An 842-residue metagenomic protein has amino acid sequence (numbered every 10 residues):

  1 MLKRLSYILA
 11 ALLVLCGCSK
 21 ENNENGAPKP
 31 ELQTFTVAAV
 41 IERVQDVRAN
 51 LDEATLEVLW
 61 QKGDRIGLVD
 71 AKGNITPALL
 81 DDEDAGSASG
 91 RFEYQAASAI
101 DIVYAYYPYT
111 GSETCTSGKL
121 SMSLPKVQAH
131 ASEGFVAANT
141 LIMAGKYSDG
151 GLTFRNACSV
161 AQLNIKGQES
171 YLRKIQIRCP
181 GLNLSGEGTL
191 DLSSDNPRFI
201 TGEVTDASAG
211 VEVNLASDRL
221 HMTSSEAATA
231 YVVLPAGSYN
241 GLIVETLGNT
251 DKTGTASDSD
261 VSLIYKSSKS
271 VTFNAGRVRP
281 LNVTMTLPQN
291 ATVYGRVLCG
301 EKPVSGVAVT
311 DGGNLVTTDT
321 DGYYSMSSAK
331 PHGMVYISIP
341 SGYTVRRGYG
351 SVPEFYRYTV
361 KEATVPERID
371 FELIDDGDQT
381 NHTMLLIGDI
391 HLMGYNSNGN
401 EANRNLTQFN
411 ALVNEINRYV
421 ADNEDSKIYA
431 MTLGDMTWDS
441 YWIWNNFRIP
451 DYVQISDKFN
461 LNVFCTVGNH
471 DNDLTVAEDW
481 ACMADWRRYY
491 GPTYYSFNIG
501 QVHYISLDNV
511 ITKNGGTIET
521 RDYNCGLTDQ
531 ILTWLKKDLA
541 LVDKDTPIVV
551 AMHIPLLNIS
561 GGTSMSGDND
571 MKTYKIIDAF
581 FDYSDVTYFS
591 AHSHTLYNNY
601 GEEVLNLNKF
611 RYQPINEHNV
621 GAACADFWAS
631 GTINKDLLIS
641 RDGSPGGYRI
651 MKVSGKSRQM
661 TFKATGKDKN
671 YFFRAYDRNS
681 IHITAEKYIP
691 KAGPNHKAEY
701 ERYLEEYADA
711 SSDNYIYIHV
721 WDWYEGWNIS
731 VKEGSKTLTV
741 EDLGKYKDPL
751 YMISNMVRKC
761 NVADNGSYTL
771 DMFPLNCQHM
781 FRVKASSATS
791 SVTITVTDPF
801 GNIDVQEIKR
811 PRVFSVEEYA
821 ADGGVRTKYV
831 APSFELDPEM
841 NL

Functional and structural regions predicted by a protein language model:
K3, C18-A291: Sec-type signal peptide cleavage vicinity
R91-E93, T229-V232, L315, D319-A329 (+1 more regions): Short, surface-exposed beta-strand/beta-hairpin micro-motifs centered on an aromatic residue
T110-S117, G248-D260, D311, G333-T359: A short, solvent-exposed loop/turn motif at the edges and junctions of modular extracellular/periplasmic domains
T292, G300, R346-I443, E839-L842: N-terminal active-site segment of His-dependent metallophosphoesterases
C299, F371-G377, I390-M393, D485-S564 (+1 more regions): Conserved catalytic scaffold of divalent metal-dependent phosphoesterases
S341-G348, P353-E367, Y441-V542, K572-T587 (+2 more regions): Extended active-site neighborhood of metal-dependent phosphoesterases/phosphodiesterases
F610-W723, W727-S730, Q778-S787, S791-I808: Binuclear metal-dependent phosphoesterase catalytic core
L704-L842: C-terminal regulatory/interaction regions
